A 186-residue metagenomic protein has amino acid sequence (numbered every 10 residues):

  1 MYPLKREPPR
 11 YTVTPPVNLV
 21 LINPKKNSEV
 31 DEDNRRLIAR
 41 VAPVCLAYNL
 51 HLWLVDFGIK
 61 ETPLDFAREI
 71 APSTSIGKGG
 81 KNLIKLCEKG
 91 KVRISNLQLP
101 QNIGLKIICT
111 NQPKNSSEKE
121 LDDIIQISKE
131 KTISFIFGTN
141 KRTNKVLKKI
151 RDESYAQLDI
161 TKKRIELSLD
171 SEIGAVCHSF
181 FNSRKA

Functional and structural regions predicted by a protein language model:
Y2-N111, H178-F181: RNA substrate-binding interface of SAM-dependent RNA methyltransferases
K25-S28, I59-T62, P113-S116, N140-N144 (+1 more regions): Short acidic, S/G/P-rich loop/turn micro-motifs used as interaction or catalytic elements
N34-R40, E118-I124, I173: Well-ordered, non-membrane alpha-helical segments in soluble/globular domains
L46-L50, G80-L83, I136-N140, K163-L167 (+1 more regions): Short, surface-exposed, polar/charged, turn-prone segments marking secondary-structure boundaries
N49, I103-G104, K131, R151-S154: Short, well-ordered alpha-helix to beta-strand connector turns
L64-T74, D122-I124, V146-R151: Short, aromatic/basic amphipathic alpha-helical patches
T110-K148, A156: Long, charge-patterned amphipathic alpha-helical coiled-coil/hairpin "stalk" segments used as oligomerization
N144-A186: Structured adenosyl-cofactor binding patch, chiefly the S-adenosyl-L-methionine
